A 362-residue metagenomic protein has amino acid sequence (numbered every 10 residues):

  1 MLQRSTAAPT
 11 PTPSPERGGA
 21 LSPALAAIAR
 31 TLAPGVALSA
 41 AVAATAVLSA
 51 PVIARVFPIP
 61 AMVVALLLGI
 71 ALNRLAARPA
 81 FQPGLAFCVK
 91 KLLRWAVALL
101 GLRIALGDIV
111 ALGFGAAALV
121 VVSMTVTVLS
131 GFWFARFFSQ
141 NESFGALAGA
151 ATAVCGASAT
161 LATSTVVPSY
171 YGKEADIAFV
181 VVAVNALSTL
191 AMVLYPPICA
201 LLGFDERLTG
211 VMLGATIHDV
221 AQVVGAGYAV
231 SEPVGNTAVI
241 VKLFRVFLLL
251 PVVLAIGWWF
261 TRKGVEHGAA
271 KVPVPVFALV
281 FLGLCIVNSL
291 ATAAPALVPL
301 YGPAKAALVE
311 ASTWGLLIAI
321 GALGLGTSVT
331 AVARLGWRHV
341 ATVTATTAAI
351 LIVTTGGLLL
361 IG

Functional and structural regions predicted by a protein language model:
L2, F134-Q140, A191-A215, F244-G268 (+1 more regions): Juxtamembrane and boundary regions of transmembrane helices in multi-pass small-molecule transporters and channels
L2-T6, L21-V89, L99-G107, L254-G315 (+2 more regions): Structural signature of multi-pass alpha-helical membrane transport proteins
A33, P83-V97, A116-V121, N141-T152 (+4 more regions): Cytoplasmic-side transmembrane-helix entry/capping segments in multi-pass membrane proteins
P34-A40, W95, L100-F132, A178-T189 (+2 more regions): Entry/N-cap segments of selected transmembrane alpha helices and their immediately preceding amphipathic helices
S39-A44, L67, K90-R103, A150-L161 (+4 more regions): Small-residue-rich segments of transmembrane alpha-helices in multi-pass membrane proteins, especially helix faces
R55-L68, C88-L92, L112-T125, A150-T152 (+3 more regions): Structural signature of hydrophobic alpha-helical transmembrane segments
A76-A77, L106, F137-F144, T165-A178 (+4 more regions): Juxtamembrane helix-boundary/capping and inter-helix hinge elements in multi-pass membrane proteins
E142-L190, L208-S231, A311: Alpha-helical membrane segments and immediately flanking helix-loop junctions that form or couple to the substrate/ion
